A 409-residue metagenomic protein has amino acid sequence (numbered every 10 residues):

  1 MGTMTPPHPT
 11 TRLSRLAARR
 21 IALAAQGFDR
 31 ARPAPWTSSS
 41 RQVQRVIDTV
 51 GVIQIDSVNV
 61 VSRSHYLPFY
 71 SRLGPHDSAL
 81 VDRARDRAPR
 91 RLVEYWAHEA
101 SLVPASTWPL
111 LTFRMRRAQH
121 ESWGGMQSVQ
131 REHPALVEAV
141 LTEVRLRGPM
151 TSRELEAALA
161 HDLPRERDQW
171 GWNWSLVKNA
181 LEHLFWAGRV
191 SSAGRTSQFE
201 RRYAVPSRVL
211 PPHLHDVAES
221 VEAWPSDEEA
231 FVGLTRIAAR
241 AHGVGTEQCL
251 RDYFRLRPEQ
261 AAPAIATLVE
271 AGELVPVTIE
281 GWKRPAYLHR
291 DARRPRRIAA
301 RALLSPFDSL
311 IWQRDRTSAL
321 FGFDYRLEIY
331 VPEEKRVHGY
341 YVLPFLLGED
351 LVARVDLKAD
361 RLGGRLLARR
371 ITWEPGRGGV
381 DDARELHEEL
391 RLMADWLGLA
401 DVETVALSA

Functional and structural regions predicted by a protein language model:
M1-A409: Long, charged, low-complexity, helical-prone intrinsically disordered regions
